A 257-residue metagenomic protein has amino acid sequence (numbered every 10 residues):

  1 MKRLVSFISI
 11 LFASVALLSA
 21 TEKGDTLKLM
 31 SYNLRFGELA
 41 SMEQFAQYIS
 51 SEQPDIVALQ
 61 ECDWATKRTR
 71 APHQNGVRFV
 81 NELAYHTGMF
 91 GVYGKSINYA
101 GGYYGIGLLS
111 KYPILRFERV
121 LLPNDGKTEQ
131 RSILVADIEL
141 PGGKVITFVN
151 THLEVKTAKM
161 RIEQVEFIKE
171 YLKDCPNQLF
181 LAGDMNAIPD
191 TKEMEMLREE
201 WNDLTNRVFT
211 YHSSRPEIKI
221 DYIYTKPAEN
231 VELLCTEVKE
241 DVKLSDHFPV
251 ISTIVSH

Functional and structural regions predicted by a protein language model:
M1-L4: Positively charged n-region of N-terminal signal peptides that target proteins for export
F7-A16: Bacterial N-terminal signal peptides
S9, A20-I56, F90-Y93, I97-H257: Active-site regions of metal-assisted phosphoester/phosphodiester hydrolases, unifying DNase/endonuclease modules
S31, A58-K67: Acidic/histidine-rich, surface-exposed loop or edge segments in extracytoplasmic proteins
T66-V77: Short, flexible/disordered intra-domain loops and linkers
F79-M89, L109: Charged, glycine-enriched surface loops/patches that mediate electrostatic binding to polyanionic ligands
